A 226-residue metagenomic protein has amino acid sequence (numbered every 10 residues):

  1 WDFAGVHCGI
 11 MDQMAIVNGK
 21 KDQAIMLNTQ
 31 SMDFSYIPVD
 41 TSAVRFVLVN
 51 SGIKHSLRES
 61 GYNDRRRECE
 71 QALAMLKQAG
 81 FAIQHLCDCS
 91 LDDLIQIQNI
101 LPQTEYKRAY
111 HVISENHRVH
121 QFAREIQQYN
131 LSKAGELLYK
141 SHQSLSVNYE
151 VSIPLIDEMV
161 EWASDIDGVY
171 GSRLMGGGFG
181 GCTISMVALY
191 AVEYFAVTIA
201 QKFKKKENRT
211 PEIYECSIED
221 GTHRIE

Functional and structural regions predicted by a protein language model:
W1-V6: Acyl-CoA/ACP chain-elongation machinery
N18-G171, M186-E226: C-terminal nucleotide
G180-M186: Short beta-strand->loop micro-motif that forms the acidic, two-metal-ion catalytic signature in nucleotide-processing
